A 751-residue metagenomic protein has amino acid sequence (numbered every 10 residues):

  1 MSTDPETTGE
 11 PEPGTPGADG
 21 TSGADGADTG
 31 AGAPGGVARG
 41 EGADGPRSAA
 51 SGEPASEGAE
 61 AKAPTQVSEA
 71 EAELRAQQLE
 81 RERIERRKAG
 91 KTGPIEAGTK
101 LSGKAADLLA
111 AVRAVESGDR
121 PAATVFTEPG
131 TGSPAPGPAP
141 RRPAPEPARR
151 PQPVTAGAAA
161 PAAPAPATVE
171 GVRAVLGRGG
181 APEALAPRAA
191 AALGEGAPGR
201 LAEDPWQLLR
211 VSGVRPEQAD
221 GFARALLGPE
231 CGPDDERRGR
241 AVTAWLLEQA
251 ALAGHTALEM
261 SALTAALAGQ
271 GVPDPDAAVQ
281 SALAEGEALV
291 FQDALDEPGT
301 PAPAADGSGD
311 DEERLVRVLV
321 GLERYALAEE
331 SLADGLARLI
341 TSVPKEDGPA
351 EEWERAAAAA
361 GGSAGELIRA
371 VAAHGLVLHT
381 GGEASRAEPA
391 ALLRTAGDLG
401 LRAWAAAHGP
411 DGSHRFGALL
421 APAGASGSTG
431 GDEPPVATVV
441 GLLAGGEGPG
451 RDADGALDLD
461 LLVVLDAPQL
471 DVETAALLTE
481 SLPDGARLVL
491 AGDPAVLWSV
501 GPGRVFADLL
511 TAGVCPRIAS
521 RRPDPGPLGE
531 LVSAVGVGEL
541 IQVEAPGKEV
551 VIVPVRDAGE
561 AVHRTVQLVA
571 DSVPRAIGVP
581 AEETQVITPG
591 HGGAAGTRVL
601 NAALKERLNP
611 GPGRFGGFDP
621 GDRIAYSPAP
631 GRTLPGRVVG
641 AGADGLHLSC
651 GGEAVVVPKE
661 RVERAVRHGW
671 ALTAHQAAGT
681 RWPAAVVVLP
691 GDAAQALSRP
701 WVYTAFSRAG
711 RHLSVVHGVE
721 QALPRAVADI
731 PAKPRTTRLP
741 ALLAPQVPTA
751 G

Functional and structural regions predicted by a protein language model:
S2-E352, A358-G362, A372, G400 (+1 more regions): Accessory, non-ATPase domains that flank or precede helicase/AAA+ motor cores in DNA-metabolism machines
R215, L263, L332, D493 (+4 more regions): Residue-level signature of catalytic and energy-coupling elements of molecular machines, predominantly ATP/GTP-dependent
E329-L336, I340-E433, G593, T597 (+2 more regions): Conserved helicase NTPase catalytic core signature
G365-G375, E388, L392-L399, A495-G631 (+3 more regions): Conserved helicase motor core of P-loop NTPases
H374-L378, R402, L461, R487 (+3 more regions): Residue-level preference for the first positions of well-ordered beta-strands
L378-E549, E720: ASCE P-loop NTPase helicase motor core
S627-L634, G691-A693: Short, charged beta-turn/beta-strand-edge "cap" motif at the junction between a beta-strand and an adjacent loop
C650-G751: C-terminal accessory regions
